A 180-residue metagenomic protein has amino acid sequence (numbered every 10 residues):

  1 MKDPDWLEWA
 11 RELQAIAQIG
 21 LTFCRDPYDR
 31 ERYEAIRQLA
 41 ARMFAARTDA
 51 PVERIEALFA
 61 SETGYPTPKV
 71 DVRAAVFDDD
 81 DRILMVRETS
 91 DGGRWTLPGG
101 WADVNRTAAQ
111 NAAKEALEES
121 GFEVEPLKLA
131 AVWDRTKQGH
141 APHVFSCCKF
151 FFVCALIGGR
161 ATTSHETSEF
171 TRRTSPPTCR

Functional and structural regions predicted by a protein language model:
M1-A35, L39, A161-R180: Nudix hydrolase/Nudix homology domain
I19-F23, S61-E62, T136: Alpha-helix C-capping/helix-to-loop hinge sites
D29, D78, E115-E119: Acidic active-site catalytic centers that drive phospho-/nucleotidyl reactions and related ester hydrolyses
R30, E34-R73: Acidic, metal-coordinating catalytic segment for phosphate/diphosphate chemistry, firing primarily on the Nudix
E56-T96, V124, K128: N-terminal strand-loop-strand
G99: A short acidic, glycine-rich active-site loop that binds or catalyzes chemistry on phosphate/adenosine moieties
A102-E125, W133-R180: Unchanged
